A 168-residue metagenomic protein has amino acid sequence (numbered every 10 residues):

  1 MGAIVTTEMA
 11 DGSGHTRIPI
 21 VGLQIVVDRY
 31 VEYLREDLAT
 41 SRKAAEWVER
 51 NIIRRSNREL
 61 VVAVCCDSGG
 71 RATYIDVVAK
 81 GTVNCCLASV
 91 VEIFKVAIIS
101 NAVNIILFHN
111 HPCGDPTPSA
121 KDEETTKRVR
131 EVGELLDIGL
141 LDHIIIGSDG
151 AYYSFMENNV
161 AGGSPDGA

Functional and structural regions predicted by a protein language model:
G2-V26, L34, D67-G69, A79 (+1 more regions): Active-site-proximal loop/helix of nucleotide/amide-processing enzymes and allied scaffolds
T16-R54: Solvent-exposed, charged helical/coil patches that constitute nucleic-acid or partner-interaction surfaces
E36, A44-C86: Mobile, glycine- and charge-enriched loop segments and immediately flanking short secondary-structure elements within
